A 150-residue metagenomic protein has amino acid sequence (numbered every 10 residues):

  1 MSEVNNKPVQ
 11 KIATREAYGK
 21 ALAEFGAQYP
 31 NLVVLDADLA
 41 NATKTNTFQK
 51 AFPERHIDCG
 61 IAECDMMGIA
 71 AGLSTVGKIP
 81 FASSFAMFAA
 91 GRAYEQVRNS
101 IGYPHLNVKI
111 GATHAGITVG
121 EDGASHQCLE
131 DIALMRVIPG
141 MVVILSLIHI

Functional and structural regions predicted by a protein language model:
M1-T47: Conserved acidic/glycine
K11, A37, C59, A86 (+2 more regions): Glycine- and other small-residue-rich loops at beta-strand/loop junctions that grip anionic moieties
F25-N31, A51-R55, K78-F81, V137-G140: Short, surface-exposed connector motifs at secondary-structure boundaries
A40-K109: Thiamine diphosphate
T47, A133-L134: Well-formed, non-transmembrane alpha-helical positions, independent of function
S83, K109-H114, L145-S146: Short beta-strand segments
I101-A133: Flexible glycine-/small-residue-enriched beta->alpha junction loops that bind anionic phosphate/pyrophosphate groups
H149-I150: Conserved small/polar residues in nucleotide/adenosyl-binding loops
